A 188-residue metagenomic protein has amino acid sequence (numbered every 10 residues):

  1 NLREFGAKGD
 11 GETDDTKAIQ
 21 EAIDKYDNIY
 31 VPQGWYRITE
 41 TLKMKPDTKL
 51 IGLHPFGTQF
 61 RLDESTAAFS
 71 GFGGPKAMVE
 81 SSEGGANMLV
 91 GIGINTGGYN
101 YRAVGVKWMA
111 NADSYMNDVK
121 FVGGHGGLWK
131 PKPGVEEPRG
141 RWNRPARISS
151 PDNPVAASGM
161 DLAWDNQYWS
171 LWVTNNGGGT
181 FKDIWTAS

Functional and structural regions predicted by a protein language model:
N1-S188: Extracellular/periplasmic carbohydrate-active domains that bind, remodel, or depolymerize complex polysaccharides
